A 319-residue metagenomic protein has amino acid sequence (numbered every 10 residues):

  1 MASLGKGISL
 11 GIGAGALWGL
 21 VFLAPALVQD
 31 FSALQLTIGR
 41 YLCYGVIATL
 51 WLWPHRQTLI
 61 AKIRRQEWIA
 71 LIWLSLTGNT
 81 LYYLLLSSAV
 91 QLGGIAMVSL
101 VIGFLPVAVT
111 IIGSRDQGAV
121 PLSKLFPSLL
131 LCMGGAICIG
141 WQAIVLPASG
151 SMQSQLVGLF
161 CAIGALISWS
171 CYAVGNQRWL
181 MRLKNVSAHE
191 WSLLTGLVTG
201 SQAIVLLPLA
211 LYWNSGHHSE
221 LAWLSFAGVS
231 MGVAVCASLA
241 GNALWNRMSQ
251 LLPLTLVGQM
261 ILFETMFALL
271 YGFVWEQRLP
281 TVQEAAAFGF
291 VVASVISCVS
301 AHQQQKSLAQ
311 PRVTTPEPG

Functional and structural regions predicted by a protein language model:
M1-I38, L129, M133-G134, P147-R178 (+2 more regions): Glycine-/small-residue-enriched transmembrane alpha-helix faces in small-molecule transporters and effluxers
S3-G7, D30-I38, I63-W68, Q142-S168 (+2 more regions): Juxtamembrane helix-entry segments on the extracytoplasmic side of multipass membrane proteins
A14-G15, G39, N79, M97-F104 (+2 more regions): Helix-helix packing/entry segments at the starts of transmembrane helices
L20-V21, W53-V98, C138, A234-L252: Specific transmembrane alpha-helical segments of multi-pass solute transporters/efflux pumps, especially DMT/EamA
D30-L81, P106-I111, I167-G175, S192-W213: Transmembrane alpha-helices of multi-pass small-molecule transport proteins
Y41, L262-G319: C-terminal-most transmembrane helix of multi-pass membrane proteins
A48, L52, P121-L146, Q283-H302: Hydrophobic transmembrane alpha-helices of multi-pass small-molecule transport proteins
L52-H55, L105-L130, M266-A285: C-terminal transmembrane-helix exit sites in multi-pass transporters
